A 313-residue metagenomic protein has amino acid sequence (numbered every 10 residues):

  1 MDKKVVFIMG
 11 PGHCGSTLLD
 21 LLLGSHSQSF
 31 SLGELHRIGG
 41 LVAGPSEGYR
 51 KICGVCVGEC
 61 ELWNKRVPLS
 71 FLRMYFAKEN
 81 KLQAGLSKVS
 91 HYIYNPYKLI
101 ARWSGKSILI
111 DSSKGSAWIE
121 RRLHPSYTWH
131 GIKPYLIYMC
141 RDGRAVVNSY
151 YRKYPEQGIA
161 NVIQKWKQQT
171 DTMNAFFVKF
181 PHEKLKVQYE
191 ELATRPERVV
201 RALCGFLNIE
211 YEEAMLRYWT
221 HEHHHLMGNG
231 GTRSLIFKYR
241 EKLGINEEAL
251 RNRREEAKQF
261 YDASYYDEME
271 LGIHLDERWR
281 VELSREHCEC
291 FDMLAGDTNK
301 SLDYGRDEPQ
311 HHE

Functional and structural regions predicted by a protein language model:
M1-V6, L86-S87, N174-F177, G205 (+1 more regions): PAPS-dependent sulfotransferases, especially Golgi type II membrane carbohydrate sulfotransferases
G10-P11: P-loop (Walker A) phosphate-binding loop of NTP-binding proteins
S16, A117-R121, P196: Short, well-ordered alpha-helical microsegments
T17-S29: A conserved segment at the C-terminal end of the G1
H26-S27, S113-K114, F180-P181: Acidic-histidine catalytic/liganding microenvironments
L32-H130, R254, Y265, G272-I273: PAPS-dependent sulfation machinery
K88-Y97, H130-W219, H225-F237, E241-R251 (+1 more regions): PAPS-dependent sulfotransferase catalytic domain
L99-W103, S107, T172-L185, H287 (+2 more regions): A structural motif corresponding to the C-terminal end of an alpha-helix and its immediate exit/capping segment
